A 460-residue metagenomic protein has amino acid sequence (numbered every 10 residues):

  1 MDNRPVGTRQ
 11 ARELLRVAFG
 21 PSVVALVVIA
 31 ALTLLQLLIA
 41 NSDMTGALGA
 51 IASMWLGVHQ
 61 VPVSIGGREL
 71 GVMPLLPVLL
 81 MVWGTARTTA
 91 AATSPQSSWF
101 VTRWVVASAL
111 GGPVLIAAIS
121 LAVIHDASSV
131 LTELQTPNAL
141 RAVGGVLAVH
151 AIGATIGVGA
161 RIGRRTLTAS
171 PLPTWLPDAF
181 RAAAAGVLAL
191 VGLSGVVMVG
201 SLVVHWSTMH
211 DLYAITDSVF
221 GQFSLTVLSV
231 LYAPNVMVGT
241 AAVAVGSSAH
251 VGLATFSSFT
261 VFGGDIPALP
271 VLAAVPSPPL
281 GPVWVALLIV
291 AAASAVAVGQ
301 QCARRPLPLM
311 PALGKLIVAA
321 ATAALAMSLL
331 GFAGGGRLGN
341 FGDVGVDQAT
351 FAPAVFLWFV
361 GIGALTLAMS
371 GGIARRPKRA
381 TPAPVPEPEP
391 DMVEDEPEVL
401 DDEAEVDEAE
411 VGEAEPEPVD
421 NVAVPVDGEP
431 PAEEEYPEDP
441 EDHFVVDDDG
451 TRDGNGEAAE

Functional and structural regions predicted by a protein language model:
D2-L14, W83-R103, A122, G153-A183 (+4 more regions): Cytoplasmic membrane-interface segments at the C-terminal ends of transmembrane helices
D2-W83, I124-L131, I215-L287, F332-L357 (+4 more regions): Long, glycine/tryptophan/cysteine-rich extracytoplasmic
V6-A31, P95-L110, N138-G144, T174-V191 (+3 more regions): Alpha-helical transmembrane segments and their helix-start/interface "positive-inside/aromatic belt" motifs in integral
L26-S42, R68-M73, F100-I119, G145-I156 (+3 more regions): Alpha-helical transmembrane segments of integral membrane proteins, especially early/N-terminal helices
P62-L110: Membrane helical hairpin/interfacial module
S94, Q135, A139-V143, H205-V227 (+1 more regions): Hydrophobic alpha-helical transmembrane segments and immediately flanking/interface helices in integral membrane
Q96-T132, A185-V197, P267-L287, L309-G342: Hydrophobic alpha-helical transmembrane segments of integral membrane proteins
G192-T208: Alpha-helical transmembrane segments and their membrane-interface junctions in multi-pass membrane proteins
